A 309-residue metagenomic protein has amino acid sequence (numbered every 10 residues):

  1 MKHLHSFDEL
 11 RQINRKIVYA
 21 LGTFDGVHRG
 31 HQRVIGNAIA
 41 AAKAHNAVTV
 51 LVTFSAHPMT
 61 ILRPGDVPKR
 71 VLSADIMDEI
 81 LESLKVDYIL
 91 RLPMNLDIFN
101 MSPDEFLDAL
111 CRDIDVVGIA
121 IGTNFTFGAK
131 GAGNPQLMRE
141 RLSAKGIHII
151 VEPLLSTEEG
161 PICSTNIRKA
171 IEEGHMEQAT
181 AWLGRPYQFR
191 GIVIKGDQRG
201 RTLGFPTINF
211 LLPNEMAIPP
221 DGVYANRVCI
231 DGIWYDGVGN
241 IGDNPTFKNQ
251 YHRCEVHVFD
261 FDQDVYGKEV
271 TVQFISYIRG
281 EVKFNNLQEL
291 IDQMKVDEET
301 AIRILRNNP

Functional and structural regions predicted by a protein language model:
K2-E9: Short acidic-hydrophobic, aromatic-tinged amphipathic segments that line or gate anion-handling sites
L10-S73: N-terminal catalytic cores of NTP/NDP-binding nucleotidyl/phosphoryl-transfer enzymes
H28, L81, I119, A179 (+2 more regions): Residue-level signal for inorganic ion chemistry
N46-V50, Y88, H148: Residues at the starts of beta-strands that form the adenosine-phosphate
T60-T123, F127-K145: N-terminal Rossmann-like or analogous alpha/beta NTP/dinucleotide-binding catalytic cores that position adenine
L142-N240: Glycine-rich, Lys/Arg-enriched anion-binding loops that position phosphate/diphosphate groups for phosphoryl
G196-P309: Phosphate/ribose-recognition catalytic cores of enzymes acting on nucleotide-derived substrates
